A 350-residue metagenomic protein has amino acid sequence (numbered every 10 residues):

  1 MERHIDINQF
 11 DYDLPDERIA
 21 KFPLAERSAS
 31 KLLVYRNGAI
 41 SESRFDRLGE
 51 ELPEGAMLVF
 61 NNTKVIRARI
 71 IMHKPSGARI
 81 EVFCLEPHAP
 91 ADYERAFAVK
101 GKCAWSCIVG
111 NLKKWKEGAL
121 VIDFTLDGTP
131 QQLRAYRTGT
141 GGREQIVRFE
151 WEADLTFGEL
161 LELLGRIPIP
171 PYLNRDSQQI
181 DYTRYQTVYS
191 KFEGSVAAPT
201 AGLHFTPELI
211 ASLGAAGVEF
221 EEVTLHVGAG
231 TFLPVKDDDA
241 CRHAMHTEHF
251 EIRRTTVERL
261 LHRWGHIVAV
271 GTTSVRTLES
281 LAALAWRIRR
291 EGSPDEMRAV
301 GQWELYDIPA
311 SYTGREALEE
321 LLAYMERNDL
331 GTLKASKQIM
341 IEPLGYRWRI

Functional and structural regions predicted by a protein language model:
M1-I350: Surface-exposed, charge/polar-rich loops and edge strands
